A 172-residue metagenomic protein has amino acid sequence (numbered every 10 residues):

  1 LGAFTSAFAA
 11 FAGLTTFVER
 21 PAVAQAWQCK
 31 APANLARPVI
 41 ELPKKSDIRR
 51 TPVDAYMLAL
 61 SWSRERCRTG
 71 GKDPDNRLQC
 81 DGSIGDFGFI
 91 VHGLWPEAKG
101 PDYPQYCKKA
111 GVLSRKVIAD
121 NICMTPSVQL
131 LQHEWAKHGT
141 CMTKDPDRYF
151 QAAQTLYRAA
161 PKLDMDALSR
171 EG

Functional and structural regions predicted by a protein language model:
L1-A7: Bacterial N-terminal signal peptides that target proteins for export
A9-P21: C-terminal segment of classical bacterial N-terminal signal peptides
V18, V23, I90-G93: Intrinsically disordered, low-complexity regions enriched for glutamine and histidine
A24-C67: N-terminal module-boundary/linker segments of secreted carbohydrate-active enzymes
G71-G172: Domain-level detector of nuclease and nuclease-like folds in predominantly extracellular/periplasmic contexts
